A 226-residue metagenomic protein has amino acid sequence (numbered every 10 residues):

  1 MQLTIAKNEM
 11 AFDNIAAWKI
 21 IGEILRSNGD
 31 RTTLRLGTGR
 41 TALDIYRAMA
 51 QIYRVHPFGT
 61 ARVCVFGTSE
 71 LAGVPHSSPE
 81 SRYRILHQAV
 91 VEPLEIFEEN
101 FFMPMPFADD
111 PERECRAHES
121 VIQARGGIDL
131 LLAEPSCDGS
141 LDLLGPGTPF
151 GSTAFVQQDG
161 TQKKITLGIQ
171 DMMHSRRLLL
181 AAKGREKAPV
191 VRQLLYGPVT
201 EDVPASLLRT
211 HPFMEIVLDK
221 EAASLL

Functional and structural regions predicted by a protein language model:
M1-L34: N-terminal glycine-/serine-/threonine-rich phosphate-binding loop
R26-R54: Glycine-rich N-terminal segment of FAD-binding domains in flavoprotein oxidoreductases, spanning the beta-loop-helix
R35-G39, G67, P104, L131-S136 (+1 more regions): Short beta-strand segments
R40-T41, L71, P135-S140, P146 (+1 more regions): Short glycine-rich anion-binding loops that position phosphate/pyrophosphate groups of nucleotides and phosphorylated
A48-F58, R84, P146-A154, V199: A glycine- and small-aliphatic-rich helix-loop capping segment at beta-alpha/alpha-beta transitions that lines
F58-L130: Ligand-binding beta-strand-loop-alpha-helix segment within the catalytic cores of soluble metabolic enzymes
L131-Q170: Class I SAM-dependent methyltransferase SAM-binding "motif I" and its flanking Rossmann-like core
H174-L226: ATP/nucleoside-binding phosphotransfer catalytic cores, i.e., glycine-rich phosphate-binding loops
